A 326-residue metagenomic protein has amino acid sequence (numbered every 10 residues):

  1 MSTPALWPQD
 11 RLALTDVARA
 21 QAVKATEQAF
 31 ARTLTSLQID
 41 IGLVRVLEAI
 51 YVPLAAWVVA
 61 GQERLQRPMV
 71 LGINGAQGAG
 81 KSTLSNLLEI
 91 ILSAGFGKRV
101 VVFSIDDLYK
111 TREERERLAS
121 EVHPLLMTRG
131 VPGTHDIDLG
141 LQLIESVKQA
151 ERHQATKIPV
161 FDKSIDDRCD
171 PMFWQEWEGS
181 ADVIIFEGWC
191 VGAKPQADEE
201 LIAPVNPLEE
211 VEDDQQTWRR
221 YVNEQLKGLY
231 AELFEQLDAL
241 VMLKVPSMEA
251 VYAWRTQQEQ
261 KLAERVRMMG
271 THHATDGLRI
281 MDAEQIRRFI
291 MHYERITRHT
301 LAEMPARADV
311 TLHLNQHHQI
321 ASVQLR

Functional and structural regions predicted by a protein language model:
S2-A25, Q38-V44, E48-Y51, C190-R326: Conserved NTP phosphate-binding and transfer environment spanning the P-loop NTPase/kinase superfamily
L34-V46, V101-F103, L108-D166: Conserved nucleotide-sensing/catalytic segment adjacent to the nucleotide-binding pocket in NTP-handling enzymes
Y51-R64: Pre-Walker A adenine-sensing motif
V70-G75: Short hydrophobic/aromatic beta-strand immediately N-terminal to the Walker A/P-loop
G78: Walker A (P-loop) phosphate-binding loop of P-loop NTPases
K81: Conserved lysine of the Walker
L84, L88: Hydrophobic positions on the alpha1 helix immediately C-terminal to the Walker A/P-loop
I90-V101: Post-Walker A helix-loop "phosphate-sensing" segment adjacent to the P-loop in P-loop NTPases
